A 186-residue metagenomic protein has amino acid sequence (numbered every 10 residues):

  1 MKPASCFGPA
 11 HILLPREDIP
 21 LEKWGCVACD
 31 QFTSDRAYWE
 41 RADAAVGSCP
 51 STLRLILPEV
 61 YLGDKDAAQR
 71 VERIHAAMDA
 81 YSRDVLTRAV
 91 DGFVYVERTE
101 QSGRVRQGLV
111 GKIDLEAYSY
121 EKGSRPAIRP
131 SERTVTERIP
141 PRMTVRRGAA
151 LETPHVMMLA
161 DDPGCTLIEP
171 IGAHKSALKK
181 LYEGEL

Functional and structural regions predicted by a protein language model:
M1-Y182: N-terminal extension/subdomain marker
L186: Active-site beta-strand/loop microenvironment that shapes enzyme catalytic pockets
